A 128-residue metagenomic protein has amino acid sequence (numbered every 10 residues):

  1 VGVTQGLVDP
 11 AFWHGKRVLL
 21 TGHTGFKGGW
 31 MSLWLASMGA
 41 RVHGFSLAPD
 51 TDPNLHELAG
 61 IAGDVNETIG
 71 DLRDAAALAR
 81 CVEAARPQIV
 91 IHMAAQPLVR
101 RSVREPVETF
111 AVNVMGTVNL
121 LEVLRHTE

Functional and structural regions predicted by a protein language model:
V1-E128: N-terminal Rossmann-like NAD(P)+-binding domain of SDR-like oxidoreductases, especially those catalyzing
